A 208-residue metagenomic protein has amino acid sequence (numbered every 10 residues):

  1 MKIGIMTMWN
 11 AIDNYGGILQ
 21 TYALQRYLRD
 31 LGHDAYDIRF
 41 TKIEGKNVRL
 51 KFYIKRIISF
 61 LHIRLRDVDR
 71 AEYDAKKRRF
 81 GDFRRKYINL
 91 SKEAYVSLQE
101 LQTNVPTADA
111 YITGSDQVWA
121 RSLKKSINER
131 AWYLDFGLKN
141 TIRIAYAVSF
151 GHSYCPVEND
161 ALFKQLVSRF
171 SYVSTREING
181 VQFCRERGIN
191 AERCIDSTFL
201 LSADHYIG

Functional and structural regions predicted by a protein language model:
I3-Y15, L19-Q165: Aromatic- and Gly/Pro-rich donor/ligand-binding loops that form nucleotide- or phosphate-bearing donor binding pockets
T7, A147-F150, E177, R193-I195 (+1 more regions): Short, structured patches in soluble enzyme cores that scaffold and shape functional sites
Y22, E177-I178: Alpha-helix N-cap/helix-start capping motif
L31, R169, R187: Conserved dinucleotide-binding and phosphotransfer motif residues
V118, N179-G180: Alpha-helix capping/helix-boundary segments
S153-E158, F199-G208: Acidic anion/phosphate-binding donor-loop and adjacent secondary structure in glycosyltransferase catalytic cores
F170-E177: A short beta-strand/loop micro-motif in the catalytic core of glycosyltransferases that engages the nucleotide-sugar
V181-F199: Helix-loop-beta element that forms the nucleotide-linked donor phosphate-binding surface in glycosyltransferases
